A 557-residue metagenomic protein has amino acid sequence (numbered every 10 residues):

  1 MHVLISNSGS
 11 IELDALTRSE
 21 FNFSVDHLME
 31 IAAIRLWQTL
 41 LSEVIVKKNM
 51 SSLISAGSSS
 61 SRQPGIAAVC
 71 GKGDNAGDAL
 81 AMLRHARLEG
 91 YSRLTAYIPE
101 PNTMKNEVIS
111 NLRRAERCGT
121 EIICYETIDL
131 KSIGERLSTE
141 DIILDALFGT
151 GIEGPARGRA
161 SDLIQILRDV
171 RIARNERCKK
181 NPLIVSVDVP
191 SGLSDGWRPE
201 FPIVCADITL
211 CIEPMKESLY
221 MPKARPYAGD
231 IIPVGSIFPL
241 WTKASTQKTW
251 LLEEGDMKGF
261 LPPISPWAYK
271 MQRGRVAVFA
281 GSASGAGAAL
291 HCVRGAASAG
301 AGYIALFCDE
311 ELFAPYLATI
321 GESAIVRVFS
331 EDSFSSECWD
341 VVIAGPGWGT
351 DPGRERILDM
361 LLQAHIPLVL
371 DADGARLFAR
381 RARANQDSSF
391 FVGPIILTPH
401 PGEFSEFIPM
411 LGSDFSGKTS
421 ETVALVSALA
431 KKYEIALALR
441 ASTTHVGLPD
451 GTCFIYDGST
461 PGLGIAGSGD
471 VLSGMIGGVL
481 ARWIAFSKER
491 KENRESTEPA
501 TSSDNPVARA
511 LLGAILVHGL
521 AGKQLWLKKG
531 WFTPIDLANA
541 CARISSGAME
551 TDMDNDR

Functional and structural regions predicted by a protein language model:
M1-K105, I109, I208, L219-V369 (+3 more regions): Small-residue (G/A/S/T)-rich helix-start motifs and N-terminal tracts that mark the onset
R84-V170, R174, A314-F334: N-terminal small/polar loop signature for handling phosphorylated ligands or for N-terminal nucleophile
T127-I128, P190-L193, M215-E217, W348-T350 (+1 more regions): Short beta->alpha connector loops
D141-I142, L147-K248: Internal gly/pro-rich beta-alpha loop/helix module that stabilizes soluble enzyme cofactors or their anionic handles
E176-P182, L370-A379: Ser/Thr/Gly-rich flexible loops in soluble cytosolic domains mediating phosphotransfer, phosphorylation
